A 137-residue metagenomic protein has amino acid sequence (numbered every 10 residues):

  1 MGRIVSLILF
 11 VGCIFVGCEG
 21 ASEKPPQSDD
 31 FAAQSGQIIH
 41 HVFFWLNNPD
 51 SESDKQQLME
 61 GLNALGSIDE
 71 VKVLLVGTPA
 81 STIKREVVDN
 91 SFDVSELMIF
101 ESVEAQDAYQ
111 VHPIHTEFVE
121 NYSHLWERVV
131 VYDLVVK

Functional and structural regions predicted by a protein language model:
M1-I4: Positively charged n-region of N-terminal signal peptides that target proteins for export
S6-V16: Bacterial N-terminal signal peptides
I14, H115-T116: A short structural micro-motif
C18-L97, E101-D107, V135-K137: Short S/T/G/P-rich N-terminal loop/turn motif that feeds into the first structured element of a domain
H40-H41, H112-H115: Histidine-centered active-site/metal-ligand motif
G66, T116-V119: A common structural junction motif
D107-V111, V119-W126: Short, exposed beta-strand-loop hairpins at the edges of beta-sheets in extracellular/periplasmic proteins
